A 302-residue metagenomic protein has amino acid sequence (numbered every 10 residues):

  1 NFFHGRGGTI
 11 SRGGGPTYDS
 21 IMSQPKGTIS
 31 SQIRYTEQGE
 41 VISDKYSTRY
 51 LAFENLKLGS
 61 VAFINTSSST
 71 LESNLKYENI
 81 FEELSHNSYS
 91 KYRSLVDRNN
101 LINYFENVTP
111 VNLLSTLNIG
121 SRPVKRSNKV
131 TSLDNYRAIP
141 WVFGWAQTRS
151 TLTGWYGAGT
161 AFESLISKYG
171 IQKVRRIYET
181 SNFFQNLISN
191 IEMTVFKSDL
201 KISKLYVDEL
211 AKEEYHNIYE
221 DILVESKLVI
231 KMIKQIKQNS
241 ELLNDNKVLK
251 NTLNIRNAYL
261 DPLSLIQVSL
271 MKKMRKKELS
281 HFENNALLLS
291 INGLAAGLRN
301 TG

Functional and structural regions predicted by a protein language model:
N1-K26: Aromatic- and carboxylate-enriched substrate-binding clefts and catalytic-loop regions of carbohydrate-active enzymes
R6-T9, T17, E37-G302: Acidic, glycine-enriched catalytic cores built around paired aspartates
S20-G39, V124: Acidic, His- and aromatic-enriched active-site or binding-groove loops in soluble protein domains that engage sugars
